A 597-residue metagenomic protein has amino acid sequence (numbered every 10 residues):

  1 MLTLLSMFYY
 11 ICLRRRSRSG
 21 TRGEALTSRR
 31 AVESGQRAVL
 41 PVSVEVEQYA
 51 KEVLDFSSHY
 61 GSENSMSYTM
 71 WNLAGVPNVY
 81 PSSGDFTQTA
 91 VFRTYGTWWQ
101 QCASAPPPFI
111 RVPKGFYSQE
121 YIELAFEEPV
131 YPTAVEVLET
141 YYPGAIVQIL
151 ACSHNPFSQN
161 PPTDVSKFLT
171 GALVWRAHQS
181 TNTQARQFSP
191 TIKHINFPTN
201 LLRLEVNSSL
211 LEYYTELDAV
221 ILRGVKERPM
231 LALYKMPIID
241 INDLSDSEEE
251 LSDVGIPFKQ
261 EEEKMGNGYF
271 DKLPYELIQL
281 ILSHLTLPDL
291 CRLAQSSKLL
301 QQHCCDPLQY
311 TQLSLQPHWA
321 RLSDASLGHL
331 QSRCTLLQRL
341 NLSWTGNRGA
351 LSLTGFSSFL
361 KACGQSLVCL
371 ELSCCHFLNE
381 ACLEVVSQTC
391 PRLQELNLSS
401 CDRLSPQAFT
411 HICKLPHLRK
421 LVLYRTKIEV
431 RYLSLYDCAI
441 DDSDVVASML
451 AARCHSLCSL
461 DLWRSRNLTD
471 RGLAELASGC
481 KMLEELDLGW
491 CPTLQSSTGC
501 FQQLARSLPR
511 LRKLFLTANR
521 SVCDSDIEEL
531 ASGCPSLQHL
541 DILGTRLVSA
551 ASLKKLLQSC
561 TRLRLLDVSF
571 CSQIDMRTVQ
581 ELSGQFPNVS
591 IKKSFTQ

Functional and structural regions predicted by a protein language model:
I11-C12, I239-V368, S373-S387, S400 (+5 more regions): N-terminal adaptor-interaction module of cullin-RING ubiquitin ligase components
C12, R16-E120, T140-G255: Trp- and acidic/polar-enriched beta-sheet ligand-binding modules for extracellular glycan and matrix recognition
F126-E128: A short glycine/threonine-centered beta-strand motif
E212, W319-A325, G346-G355, H376-A381 (+9 more regions): Short, solvent-exposed loop/turn at the beta-strand->alpha-helix junction within individual leucine-rich repeat
L313-L315, L340-S343, V368-L372, L396-L398 (+8 more regions): Conserved hydrophobic beta-strand positions in leucine-rich repeat
G328-S332, L353-A362, L383-T389, F409-L415 (+7 more regions): A structural signal for leucine-rich repeat
V430-Y432, Y436-G544: Eukaryotic tandem repeat interaction scaffolds
S536-Q597: C-terminal interaction modules of eukaryotic adaptor/scaffold proteins
